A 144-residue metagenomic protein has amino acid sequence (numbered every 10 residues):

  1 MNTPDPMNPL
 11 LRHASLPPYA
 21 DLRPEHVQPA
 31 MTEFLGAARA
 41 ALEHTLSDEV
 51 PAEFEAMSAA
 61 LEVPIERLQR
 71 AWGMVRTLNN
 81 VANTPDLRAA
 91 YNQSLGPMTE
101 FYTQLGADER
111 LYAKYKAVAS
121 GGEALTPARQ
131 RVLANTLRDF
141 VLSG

Functional and structural regions predicted by a protein language model:
M1-G144: Zn2+-dependent metallopeptidase catalytic domains
